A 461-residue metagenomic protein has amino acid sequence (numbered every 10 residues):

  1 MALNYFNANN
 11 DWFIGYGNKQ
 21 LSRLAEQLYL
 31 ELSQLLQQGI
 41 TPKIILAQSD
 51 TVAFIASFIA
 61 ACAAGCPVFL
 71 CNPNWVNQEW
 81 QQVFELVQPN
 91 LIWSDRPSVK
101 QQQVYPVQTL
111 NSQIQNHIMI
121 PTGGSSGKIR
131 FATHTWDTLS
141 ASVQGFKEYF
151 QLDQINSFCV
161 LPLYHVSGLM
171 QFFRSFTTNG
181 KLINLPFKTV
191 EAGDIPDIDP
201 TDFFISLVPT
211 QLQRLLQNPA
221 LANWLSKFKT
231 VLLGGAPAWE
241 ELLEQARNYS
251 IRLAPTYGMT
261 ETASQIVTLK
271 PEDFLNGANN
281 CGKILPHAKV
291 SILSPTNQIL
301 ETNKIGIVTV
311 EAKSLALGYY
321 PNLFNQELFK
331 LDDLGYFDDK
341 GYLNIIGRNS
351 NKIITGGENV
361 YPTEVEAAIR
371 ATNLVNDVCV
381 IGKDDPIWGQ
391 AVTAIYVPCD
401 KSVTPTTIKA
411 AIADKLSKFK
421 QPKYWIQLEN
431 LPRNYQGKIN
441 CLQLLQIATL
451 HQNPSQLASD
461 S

Functional and structural regions predicted by a protein language model:
L24-Q27, E31-N74, V160, N359: Conserved AMP-binding/adenylate-forming
H117-Q144: Conserved AMP-binding A3 loop
S140-N156, Y164-F204: Conserved AMP-binding/adenylation subdomain of ANL enzymes
F204-L207, L216-N276: Gly/Ser/Thr-rich phosphate-binding loop
G277, K289-V310, D339-K340, K401-P405 (+1 more regions): Conserved beta-loop-beta connector loops within the AMP-binding
K283-H287, Q298-E327, E358-V360: Conserved ATP/PPi-binding loop(s) of AMP-dependent carboxylate-activating enzymes
L334-K420: AMP-binding/adenylate-forming catalytic core of the ANL superfamily
L416-I439: AMP-binding/adenylate-forming catalytic domain of the ANL superfamily
